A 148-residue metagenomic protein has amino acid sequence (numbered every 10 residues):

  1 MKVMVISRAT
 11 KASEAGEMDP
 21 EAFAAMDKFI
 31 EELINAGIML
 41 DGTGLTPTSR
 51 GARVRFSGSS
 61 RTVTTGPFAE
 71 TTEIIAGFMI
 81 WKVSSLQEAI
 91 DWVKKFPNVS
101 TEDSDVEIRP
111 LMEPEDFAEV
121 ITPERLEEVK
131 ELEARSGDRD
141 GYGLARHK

Functional and structural regions predicted by a protein language model:
M1-K148: Conserved, structured core segments of small domains
